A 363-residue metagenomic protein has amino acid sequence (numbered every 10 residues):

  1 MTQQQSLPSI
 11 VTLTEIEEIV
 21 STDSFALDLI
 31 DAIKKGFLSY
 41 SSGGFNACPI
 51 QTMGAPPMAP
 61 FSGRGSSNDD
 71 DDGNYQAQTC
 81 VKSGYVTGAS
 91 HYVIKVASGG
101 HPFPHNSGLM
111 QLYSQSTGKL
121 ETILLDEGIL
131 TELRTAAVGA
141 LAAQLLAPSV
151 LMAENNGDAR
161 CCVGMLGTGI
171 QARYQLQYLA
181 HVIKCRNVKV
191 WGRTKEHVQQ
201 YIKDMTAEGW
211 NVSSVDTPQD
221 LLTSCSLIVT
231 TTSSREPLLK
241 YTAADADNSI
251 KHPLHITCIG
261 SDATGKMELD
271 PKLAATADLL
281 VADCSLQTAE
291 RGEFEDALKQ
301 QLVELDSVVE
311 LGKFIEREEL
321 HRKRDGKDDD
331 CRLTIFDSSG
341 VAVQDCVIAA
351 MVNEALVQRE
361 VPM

Functional and structural regions predicted by a protein language model:
M1-A140, V343-C346, N353: N-terminal ligand-binding/catalytic initiation module
E15-S21, D262-M363: Adenosine-phosphate binding glycine-rich loop
L146-C162, K184, K251-H252: Short helix-loop-beta connector
C162-G164, T334: Conserved beta-strand elements of the Class I
G167-G169: Glycine-rich Rossmann-fold phosphate-binding loop(s) that bind the pyrophosphate of adenine dinucleotide cofactors
A172-R173: N-terminal Rossmann-fold NAD(P) dinucleotide-binding loop
H181-T206: NAD(P)-binding Rossmann-fold cofactor-contacting core
E208-L302: Rossmann-like adenosine-cofactor binding region
